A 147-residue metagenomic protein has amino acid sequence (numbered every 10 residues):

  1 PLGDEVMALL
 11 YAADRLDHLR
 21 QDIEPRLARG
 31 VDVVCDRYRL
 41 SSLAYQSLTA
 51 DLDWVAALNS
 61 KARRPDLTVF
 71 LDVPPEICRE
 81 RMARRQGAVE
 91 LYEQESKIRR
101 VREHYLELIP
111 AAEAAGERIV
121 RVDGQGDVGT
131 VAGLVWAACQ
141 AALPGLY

Functional and structural regions predicted by a protein language model:
P1-S60, A132: ATP-dependent small-molecule kinase phosphotransfer cores that center on conserved nucleotide phosphate-binding segments
A13, V73, G124: Active-site donor-binding loop signature of nucleotide-sugar glycosyltransferases
G30, P65, G116-I119: A generic structural signal for alpha->beta connector loops
V34, L67-V69, V120-V122: Hydrophobic/aromatic beta-strand patches that form the interior of the parallel beta-sheet core in alpha/beta enzyme
S41-H104: A glycine- and Lys/Arg-enriched "phosphate-lid" helix/loop adjacent to the NTP-binding pocket of small-molecule kinases
E76-Y147: NTP-dependent small-molecule kinase module
